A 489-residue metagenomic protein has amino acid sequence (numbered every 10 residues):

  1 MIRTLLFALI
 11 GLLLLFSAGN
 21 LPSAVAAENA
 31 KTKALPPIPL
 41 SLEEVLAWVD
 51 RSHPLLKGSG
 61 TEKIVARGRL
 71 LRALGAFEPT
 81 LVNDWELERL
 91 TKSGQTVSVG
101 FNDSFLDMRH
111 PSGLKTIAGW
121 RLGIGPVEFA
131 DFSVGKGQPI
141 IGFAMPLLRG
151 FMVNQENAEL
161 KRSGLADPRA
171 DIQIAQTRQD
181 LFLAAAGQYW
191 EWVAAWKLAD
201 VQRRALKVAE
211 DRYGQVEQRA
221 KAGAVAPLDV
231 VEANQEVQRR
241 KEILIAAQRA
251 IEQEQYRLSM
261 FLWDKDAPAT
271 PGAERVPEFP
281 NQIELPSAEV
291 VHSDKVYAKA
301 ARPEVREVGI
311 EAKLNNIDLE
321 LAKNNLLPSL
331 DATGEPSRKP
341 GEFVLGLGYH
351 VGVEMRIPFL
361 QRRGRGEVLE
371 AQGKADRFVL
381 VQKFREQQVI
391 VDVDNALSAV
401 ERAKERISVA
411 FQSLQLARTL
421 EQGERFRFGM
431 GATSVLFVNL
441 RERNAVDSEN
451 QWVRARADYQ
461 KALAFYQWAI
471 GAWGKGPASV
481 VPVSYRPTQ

Functional and structural regions predicted by a protein language model:
M1-T4: Positively charged n-region of N-terminal signal peptides that target proteins for export
F7-N20: Bacterial N-terminal signal peptides
A24-V97, F143-A158, R162-G164, A175 (+13 more regions): Bacterial Sec-pathway N-terminal export signals of envelope proteins
K31-P37, D84-M145, G272, V276-A288 (+4 more regions): Small/polar, glycine/serine/threonine/aspartate-rich low-complexity segments that form flexible
K57-T61, V65, L74-G75, P111-K136 (+11 more regions): Sec/SRP-type N-terminal targeting helices
D171-D294, A399, A403, G423 (+3 more regions): Periplasmic alpha-helical coiled-coil/stalk elements that build and connect Gram-negative outer-membrane
A220-P227, F428-A432, A469: A short glycine-centered flexible hinge/capping loop motif at secondary-structure junctions
L420-Q460: C-terminal structured "cap/appendage" subdomains that terminate the fold
